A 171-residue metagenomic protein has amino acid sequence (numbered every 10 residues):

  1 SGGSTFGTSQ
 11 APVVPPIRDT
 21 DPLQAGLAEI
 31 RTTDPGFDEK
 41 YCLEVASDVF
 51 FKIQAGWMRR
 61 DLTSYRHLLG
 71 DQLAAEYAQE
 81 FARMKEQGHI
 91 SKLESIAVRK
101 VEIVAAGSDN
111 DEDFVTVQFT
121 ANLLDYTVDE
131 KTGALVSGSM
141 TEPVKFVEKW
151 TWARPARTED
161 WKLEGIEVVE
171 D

Functional and structural regions predicted by a protein language model:
S1-A11: Long amphipathic alpha-helical segments used for membrane anchoring, targeting, substrate engagement, or oligomerization
S9-A97, E102: Core segments of small alpha/beta cavity-forming domains
A11-P16, T20, E112-T116, V128-E130 (+1 more regions): Short beta-strand edge/turn micro-motifs at domain boundaries
D34-D38, D61, S108-D109, V136-M140: Short acidic, glycine/proline-enriched loop segments that cap or flank alpha-helices
D38, E76, K85, V101-D111 (+3 more regions): Residues in flexible loops and secondary-structure boundaries
F50, W57, F81, K85-G88 (+3 more regions): Conserved NTP-handling cores and scaffolds of large molecular machines
H89-K131: Surface-exposed, charged secondary-structure patches
